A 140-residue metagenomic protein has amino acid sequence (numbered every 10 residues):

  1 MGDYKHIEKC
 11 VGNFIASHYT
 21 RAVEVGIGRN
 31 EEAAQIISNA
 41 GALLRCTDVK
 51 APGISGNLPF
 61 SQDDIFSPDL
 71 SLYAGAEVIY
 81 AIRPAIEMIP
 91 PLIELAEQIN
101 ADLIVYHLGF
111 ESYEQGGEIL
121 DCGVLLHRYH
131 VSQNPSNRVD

Functional and structural regions predicted by a protein language model:
M1-Y19: S-adenosyl-L-methionine
H18-R29: Conserved class I S-adenosyl-L-methionine
R29-G41: Conserved SAM-binding loop of SAM-dependent methyltransferases across substrates and taxa, primarily the Class I
L43-D48: Conserved SAM-binding motif I beta-strand of class I
G56-P68: Conserved SAM-binding strand-loop segment of SAM-dependent methyltransferases
L70-V78: A short acidic, Gly/Pro-enriched loop at the edge of an enzyme's catalytic core that lines a small-molecule cofactor
E87-D140: C-terminal substrate-binding/active-site "lid" region of AdoMet-derived donor-dependent transferases
